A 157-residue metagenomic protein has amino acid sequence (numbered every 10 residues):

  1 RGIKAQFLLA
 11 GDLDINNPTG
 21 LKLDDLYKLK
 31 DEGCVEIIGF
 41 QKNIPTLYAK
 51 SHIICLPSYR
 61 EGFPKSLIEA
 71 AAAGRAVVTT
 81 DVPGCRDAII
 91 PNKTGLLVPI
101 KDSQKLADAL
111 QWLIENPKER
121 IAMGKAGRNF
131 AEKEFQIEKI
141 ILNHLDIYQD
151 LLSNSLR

Functional and structural regions predicted by a protein language model:
G11, G20-G39: Nucleotide-activated donor-binding/catalytic signature segment of Leloir-type glycosyltransferases, i.e., the conserved
F40, Y59: Aromatic "clamp/platform" in nucleotide-sugar-dependent glycosyltransferases that forms part of the donor/acceptor
P45, H52, G74: A short alpha->beta transition loop at the rim of the catalytic pocket in nucleotide-sugar-dependent
I54-C55, V78: A short hydrophobic beta-strand element within the catalytic core of glycosyltransferases that build diverse glycans
P64-L67, C85: Short glycine/serine-rich donor-binding loops of glycosyltransferases
A76-T79, I89: Short hydrophobic beta-strand element within catalytic cores of glycosyltransferases and related nucleotide-activated
I90-N92, L96-S103, W112-K118: Conserved acidic donor-binding segment of nucleotide-sugar-dependent glycosyltransferases
K105, W112, E119-E134, I140-D146: A short, well-ordered alpha-helix in the C-terminal region of glycosyltransferases
